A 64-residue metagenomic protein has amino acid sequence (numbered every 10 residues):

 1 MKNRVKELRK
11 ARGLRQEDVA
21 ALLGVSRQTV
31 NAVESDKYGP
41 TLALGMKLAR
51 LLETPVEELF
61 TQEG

Functional and structural regions predicted by a protein language model:
N3-L22: Short basic helix-loop element that most often maps to the first helix and adjoining turn of HTH DNA-binding modules
A11, R50, T61-G64: Short, charged recognition helix plus adjacent turn of helix-turn-helix-like nucleic-acid-binding domains
E17, Q28, E57: Residues within helix-turn-helix
V25-Y38: Recognition helix of helix-turn-helix/homeodomain-like DNA-binding domains that insert into the DNA major groove
A43-E58: DNA major-groove recognition helix of helix-turn-helix/homeodomain DNA-binding modules
